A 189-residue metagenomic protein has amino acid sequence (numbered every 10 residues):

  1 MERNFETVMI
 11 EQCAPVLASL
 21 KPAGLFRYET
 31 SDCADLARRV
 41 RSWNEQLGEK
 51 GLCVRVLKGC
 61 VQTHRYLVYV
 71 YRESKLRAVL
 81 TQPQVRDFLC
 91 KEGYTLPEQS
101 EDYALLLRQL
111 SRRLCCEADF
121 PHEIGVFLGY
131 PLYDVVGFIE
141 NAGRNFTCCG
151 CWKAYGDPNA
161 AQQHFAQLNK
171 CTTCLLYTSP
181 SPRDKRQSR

Functional and structural regions predicted by a protein language model:
E2-Q46: A structured, charge-rich N-terminal accessory region that forms the first stable segment of a protein and links
S42-E98: A glycine-rich, hydrophobic loop/mini-helix early in the fold
P97-H122: Internal catalytic-core helix/loop-beta-alpha segment that presents or stabilizes conserved functional determinants
P121-T147: Hydrophobic/aromatic-rich, well-ordered segments within soluble, folded domains that form packed cores
A161-Q162, L168-C171: Alpha-helical oligomerization segments
Y177-D184: Conserved small/polar residues in nucleotide/adenosyl-binding loops
